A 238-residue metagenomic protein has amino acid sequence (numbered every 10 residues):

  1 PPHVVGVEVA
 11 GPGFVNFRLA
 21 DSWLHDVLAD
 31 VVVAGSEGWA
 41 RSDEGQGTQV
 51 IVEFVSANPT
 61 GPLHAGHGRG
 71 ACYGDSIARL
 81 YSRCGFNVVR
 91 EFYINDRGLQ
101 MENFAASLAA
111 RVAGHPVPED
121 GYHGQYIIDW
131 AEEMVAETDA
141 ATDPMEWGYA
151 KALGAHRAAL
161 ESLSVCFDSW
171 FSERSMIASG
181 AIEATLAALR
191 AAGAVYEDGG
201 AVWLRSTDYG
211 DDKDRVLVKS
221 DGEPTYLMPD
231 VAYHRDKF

Functional and structural regions predicted by a protein language model:
P1-F238: NTP-dependent nucleotidyl-transfer catalytic core
